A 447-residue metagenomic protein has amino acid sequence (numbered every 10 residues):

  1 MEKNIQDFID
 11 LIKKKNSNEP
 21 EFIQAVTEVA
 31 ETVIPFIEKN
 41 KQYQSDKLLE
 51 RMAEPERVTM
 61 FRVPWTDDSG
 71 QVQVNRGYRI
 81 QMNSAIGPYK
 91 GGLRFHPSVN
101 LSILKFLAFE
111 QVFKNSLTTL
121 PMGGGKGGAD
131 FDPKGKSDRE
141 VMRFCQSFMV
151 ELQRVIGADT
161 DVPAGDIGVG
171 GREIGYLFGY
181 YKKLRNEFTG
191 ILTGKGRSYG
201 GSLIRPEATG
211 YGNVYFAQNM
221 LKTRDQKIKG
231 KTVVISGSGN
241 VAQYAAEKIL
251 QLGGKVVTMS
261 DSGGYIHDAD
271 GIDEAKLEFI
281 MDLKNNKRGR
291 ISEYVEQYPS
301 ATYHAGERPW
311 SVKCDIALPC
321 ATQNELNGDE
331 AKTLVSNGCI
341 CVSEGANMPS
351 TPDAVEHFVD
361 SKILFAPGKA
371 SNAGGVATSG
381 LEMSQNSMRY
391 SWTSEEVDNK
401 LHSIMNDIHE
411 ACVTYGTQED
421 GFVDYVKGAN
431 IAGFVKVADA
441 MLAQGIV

Functional and structural regions predicted by a protein language model:
E2-V26, M220, V335-V447: Adenosine-phosphate binding glycine-rich loop
P20-I23, K41-D46, T119, I156-G165 (+3 more regions): Flexible, glycine/charged-enriched surface loops at secondary-structure junctions
Q42-Q73: Structured beta-strand/loop patches that form or line metal/cofactor-binding pockets in enzymes
F61-M122, K126, D130: Phosphate-interaction motifs
H96, N115-K229: Glycine/serine-rich phosphate-binding loop and adjoining beta1-alpha1 elements at the start of nucleotide-handling
T193-G196, G201-K313: Glycine-rich phosphate/diphosphate-binding loop of Rossmann-like nucleotide-binding domains
G264-F365, A370: Rossmann-like adenosine-cofactor binding region
